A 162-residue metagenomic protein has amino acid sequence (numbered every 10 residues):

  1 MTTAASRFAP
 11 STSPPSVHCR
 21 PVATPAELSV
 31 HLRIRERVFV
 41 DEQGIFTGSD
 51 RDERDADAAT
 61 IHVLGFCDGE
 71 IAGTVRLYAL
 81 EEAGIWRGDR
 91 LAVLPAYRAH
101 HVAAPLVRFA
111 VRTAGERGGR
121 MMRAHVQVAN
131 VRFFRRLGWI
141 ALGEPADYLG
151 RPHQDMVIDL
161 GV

Functional and structural regions predicted by a protein language model:
T2-T60, L64-E70, V162: Short amphipathic alpha-helix that is part of the acyltransferase structural core
R35, F133-F134, W139: Conserved active-site tyrosine of GNAT-family acetyltransferases
D57, E82-G84, Y148-P152: Short acidic/glycine-enriched loop/turn segments that link adjacent beta-strands
L64, E70-A79, I85-A92: Conserved beta-strand in the GNAT
V93, A99-R112, R136: Conserved acetyl-CoA-binding loop-helix of GNAT-fold acetyltransferases
V107, T113-Q127: Conserved GNAT acetyl-CoA-binding A-motif
H125, I140-D155: Conserved catalytic-core motifs of GNAT/GCN5-like acyltransferases
